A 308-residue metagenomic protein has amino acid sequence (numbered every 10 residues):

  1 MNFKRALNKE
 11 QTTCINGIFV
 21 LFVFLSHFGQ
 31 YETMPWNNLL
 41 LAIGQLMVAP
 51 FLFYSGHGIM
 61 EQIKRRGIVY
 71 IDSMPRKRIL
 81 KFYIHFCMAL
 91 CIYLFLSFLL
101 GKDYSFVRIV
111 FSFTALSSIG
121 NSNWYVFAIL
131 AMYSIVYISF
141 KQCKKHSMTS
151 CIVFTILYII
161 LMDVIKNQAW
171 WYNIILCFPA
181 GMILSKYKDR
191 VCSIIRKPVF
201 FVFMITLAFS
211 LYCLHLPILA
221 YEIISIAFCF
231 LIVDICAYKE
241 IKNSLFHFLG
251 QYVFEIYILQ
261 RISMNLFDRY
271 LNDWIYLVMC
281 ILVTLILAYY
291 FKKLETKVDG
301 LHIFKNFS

Functional and structural regions predicted by a protein language model:
M1-L157, E240-K242, F248, Y252 (+1 more regions): Membrane-cytosol interface segments of multi-pass membrane proteins, especially ER/Golgi lipid-handling enzymes
Y158-K166, W170-C280: Alpha-helical transmembrane segments and terminal signal-anchor/GPI-anchor hydrophobic tails, characterized by long
